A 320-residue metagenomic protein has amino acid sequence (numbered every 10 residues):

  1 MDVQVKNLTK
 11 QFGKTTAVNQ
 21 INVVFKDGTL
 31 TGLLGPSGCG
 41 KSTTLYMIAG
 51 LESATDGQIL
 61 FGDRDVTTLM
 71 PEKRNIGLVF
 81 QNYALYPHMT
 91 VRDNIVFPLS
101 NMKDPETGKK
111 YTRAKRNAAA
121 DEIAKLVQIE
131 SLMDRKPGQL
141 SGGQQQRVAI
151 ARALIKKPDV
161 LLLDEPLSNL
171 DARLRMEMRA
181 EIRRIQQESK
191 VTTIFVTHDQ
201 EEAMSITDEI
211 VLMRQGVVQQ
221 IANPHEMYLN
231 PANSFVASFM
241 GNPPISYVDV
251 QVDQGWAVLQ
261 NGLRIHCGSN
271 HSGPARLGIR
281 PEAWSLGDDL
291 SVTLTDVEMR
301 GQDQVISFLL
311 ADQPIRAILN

Functional and structural regions predicted by a protein language model:
L34-P36: The feature captures the beta-strand-to-loop junction immediately N-terminal to the Walker
A49: Helix-to-loop junction immediately C-terminal to a conserved catalytic motif
T55-Q58, Q215: Conserved coupling/switch loops of ABC nucleotide-binding domains, chiefly the family-specific signature
G57-D65: Conserved ABC transporter NBD signature motif
R74-G77, Q81, L85-F235: ABC ATPase nucleotide-binding domains
G255-N320: Non-catalytic connector elements of ABC transporters
